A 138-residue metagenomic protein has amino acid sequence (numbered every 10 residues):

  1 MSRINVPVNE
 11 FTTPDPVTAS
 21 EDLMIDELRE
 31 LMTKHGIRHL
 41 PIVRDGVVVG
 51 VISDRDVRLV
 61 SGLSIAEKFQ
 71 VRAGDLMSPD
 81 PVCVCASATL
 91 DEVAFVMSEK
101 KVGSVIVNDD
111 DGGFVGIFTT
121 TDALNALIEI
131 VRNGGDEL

Functional and structural regions predicted by a protein language model:
M1-D15, S53-C85, T89-S98, F114-L138: Tandem CBS (Bateman) regulatory domains
T18-G36, V43, C83-V102, V107-D109 (+2 more regions): The conserved cystathionine-beta-synthase
I25, V51-D54: General helical secondary-structure elements
E30, H39, D56-L59: Hydrophobic alpha-helical segments, especially transmembrane helices and their immediate juxtamembrane helical caps
V43, V48-V49, R58, N108 (+1 more regions): Short hydrophobic beta-strand segments in globular cytosolic domains
V48, S104, T119-T121: Short coil/turn motifs at helix boundaries and re-entrant loops, enriched in small/polar and proline residues
